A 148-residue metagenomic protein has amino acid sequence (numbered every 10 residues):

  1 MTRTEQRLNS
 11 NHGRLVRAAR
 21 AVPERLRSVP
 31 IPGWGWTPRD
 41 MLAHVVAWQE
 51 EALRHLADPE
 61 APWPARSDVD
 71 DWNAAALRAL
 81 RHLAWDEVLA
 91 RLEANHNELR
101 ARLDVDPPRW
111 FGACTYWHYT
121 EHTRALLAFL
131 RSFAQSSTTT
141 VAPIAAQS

Functional and structural regions predicted by a protein language model:
M1-E24, A47-A57, T120: Alpha-helical bundle segments that constitute or directly flank the non-heme di-iron/ferroxidase center
T4-L8, H12, W85-L92, G112-T115 (+1 more regions): Hydrophobic packing residues in well-ordered alpha-helices of helical domains and bundles
G13, R39, A90, N97 (+1 more regions): Active-site-proximal helix/loop capping residues that flank conserved catalytic or ligand/cofactor
R14, A18-A21, N95-E98, R102 (+1 more regions): Solvent-exposed, charged/polar functional surfaces in cytosolic regulatory/catalytic domains
S28-D71, V105-S148: Short, contiguous alpha-helical
D70-W110: Acidic/histidine-rich alpha-helical segments that form the ligand environment of transition-metal centers
